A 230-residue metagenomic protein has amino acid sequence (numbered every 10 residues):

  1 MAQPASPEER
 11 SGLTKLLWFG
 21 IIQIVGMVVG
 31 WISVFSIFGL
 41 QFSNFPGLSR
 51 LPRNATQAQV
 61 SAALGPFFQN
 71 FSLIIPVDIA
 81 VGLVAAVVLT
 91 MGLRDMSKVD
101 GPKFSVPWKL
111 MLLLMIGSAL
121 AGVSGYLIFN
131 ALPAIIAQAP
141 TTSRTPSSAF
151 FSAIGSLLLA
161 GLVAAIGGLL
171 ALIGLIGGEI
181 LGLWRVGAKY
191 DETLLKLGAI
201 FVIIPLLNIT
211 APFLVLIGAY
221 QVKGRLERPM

Functional and structural regions predicted by a protein language model:
M1-G155, A171-M230: Membrane-interface extramembranous regions at the lipid-water interface
G161-L172: Extracellular-loop-to-transmembrane junctions of the mid-late helices
